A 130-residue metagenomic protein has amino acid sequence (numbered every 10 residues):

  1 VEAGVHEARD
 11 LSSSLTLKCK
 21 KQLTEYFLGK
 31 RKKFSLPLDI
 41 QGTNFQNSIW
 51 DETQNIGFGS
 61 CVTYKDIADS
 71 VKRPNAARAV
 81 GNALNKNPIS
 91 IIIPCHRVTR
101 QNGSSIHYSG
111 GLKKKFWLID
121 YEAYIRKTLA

Functional and structural regions predicted by a protein language model:
V1-P74, Y121-A130: Basic nucleic-acid-binding alpha-helical/helix-turn surface characteristic of O6-alkylguanine DNA
T53, C95-H96, L118: Structural signal for hydrophobic
G57, P88, G103: Histidine- and aromatic-rich ligand-binding microenvironments
N75-N87: Regulatory, non-catalytic segments
I91-T99: Short Lys/Arg-enriched helix C-cap and helix-to-coil transition segments that create basic nucleic-acid-contact patches
Q101-A130: …primarily DNA-binding HTH/wHTH and HhH modules…
